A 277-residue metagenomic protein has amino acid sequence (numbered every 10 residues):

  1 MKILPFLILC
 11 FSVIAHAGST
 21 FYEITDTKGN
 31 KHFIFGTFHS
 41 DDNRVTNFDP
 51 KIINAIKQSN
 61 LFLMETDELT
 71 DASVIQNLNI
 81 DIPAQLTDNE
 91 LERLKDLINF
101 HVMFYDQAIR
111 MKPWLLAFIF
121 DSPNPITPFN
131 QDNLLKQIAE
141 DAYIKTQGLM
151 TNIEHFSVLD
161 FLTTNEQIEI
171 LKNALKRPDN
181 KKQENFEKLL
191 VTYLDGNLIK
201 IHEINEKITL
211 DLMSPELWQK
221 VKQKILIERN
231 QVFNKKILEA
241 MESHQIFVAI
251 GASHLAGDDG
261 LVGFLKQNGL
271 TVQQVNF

Functional and structural regions predicted by a protein language model:
M1-L9: Sec-dependent signal peptide recognition, specifically the positively charged N-region followed immediately by
I8-A17: Hydrophobic h-region of N-terminal signal peptides that target proteins for export in Gram-negative bacteria
H16-G18, E228-R229: Short, motif-level signal for alpha-helix interfacial/capping segments enriched in acidic residues and aromatics/proline
G18-L217, V221: Structured, acidic catalytic/metal-binding patches in enzyme active sites
Q219-F277: A cross-kingdom marker for long, charged
